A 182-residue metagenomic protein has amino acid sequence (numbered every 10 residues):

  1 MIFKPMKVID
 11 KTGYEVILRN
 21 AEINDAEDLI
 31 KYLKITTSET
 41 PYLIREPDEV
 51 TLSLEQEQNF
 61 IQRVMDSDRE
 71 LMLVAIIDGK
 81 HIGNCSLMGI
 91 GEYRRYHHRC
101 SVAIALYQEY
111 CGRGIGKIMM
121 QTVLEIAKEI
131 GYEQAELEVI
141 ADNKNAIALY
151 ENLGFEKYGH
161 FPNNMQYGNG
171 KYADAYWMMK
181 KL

Functional and structural regions predicted by a protein language model:
M1-T12: Short acidic N-proximal helix/loop "leader" segments that mark the beginning of a domain or an inter-domain linker
Y14-V16, D78-N84, A173: Glycine-rich phosphate/pyrophosphate-binding loop shared by adenosine-nucleotide-utilizing enzymes
V16-L29: A short beta-loop-alpha structural element at the N-terminal edge of CoA-dependent acyl/N-acetyltransferase catalytic
T40-E49: A short gly/proline-enriched turn/hairpin at secondary-structure junctions
V50-H98, A103-E109, K181-L182: Acetyl-CoA-dependent GNAT
Y110, G114-T122: Conserved acetyl-CoA pyrophosphate-binding loop and the N-cap/start of the following alpha-helix in GNAT-like
M120, A127-E138: Conserved GNAT acetyl-CoA-binding A-motif
E136-V139, E151, E156-K171: Conserved catalytic-core motifs of GNAT/GCN5-like acyltransferases
